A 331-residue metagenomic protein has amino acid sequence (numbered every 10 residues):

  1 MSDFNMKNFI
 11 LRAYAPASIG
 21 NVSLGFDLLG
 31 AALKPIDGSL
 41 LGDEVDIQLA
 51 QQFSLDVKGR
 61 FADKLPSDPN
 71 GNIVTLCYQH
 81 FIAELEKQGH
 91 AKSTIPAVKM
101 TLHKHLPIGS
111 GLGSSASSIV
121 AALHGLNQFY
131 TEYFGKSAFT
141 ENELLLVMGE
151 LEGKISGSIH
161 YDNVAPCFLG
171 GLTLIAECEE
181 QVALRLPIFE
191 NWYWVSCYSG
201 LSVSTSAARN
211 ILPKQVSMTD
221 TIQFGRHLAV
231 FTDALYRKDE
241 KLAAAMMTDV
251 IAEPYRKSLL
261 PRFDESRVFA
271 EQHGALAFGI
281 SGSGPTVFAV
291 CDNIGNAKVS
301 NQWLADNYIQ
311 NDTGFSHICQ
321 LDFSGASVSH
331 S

Functional and structural regions predicted by a protein language model:
M1-S110, H124, Q128-F139, L321-S324 (+1 more regions): ATP-binding N-lobe of GHMP and related small-molecule kinases
I10, K136-H273, N293-S331: ATP-dependent small-molecule kinase catalytic core of the GHMP/sugar-kinase superfamily and closely related
S18-K34, G109-I119, G157-G171: FAD-binding core of FAD-dependent oxidoreductases, characterized by glycine-rich FAD pyrophosphate-binding loops
K58, H103, A244-M247, I280-S281: Short beta-strands and strand-loop turn motifs
N70-I73, S114, S118-I119, H227: Catalytic-loop motifs flanking and including active-site residues across diverse enzymes
I95-A97, Y161, I280-P285: Short Gly/Ser/Thr- and Asp/Glu-enriched loop/turn motifs at secondary-structure junctions
A116-E132, T286-V290: Short, small-residue alpha-helix embedded
A277-S281, I318: Short beta-strand
